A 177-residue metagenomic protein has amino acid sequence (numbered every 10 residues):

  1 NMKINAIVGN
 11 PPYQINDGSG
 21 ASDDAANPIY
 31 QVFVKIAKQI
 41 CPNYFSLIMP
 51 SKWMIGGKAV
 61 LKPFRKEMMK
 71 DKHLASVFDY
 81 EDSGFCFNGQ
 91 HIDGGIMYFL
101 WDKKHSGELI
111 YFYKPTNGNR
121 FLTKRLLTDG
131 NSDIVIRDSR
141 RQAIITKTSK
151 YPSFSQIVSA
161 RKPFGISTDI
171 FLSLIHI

Functional and structural regions predicted by a protein language model:
N1-G9, I15-S19: SAM-dependent nucleic-acid methyltransferase catalytic core
M2-K3, Q39-N43, I92-G95: Short, well-ordered loop/turn elements at secondary-structure boundaries
K3, V60-F64, R140-A143, S153: Exposed alpha-helical structural elements
G9-N10, Q31: Membrane-embedded glycan transfer/ligation machinery that uses polyprenyl lipid-linked sugar donors/oligosaccharides
I15-G84, Y98-F99: Conserved Class I SAM-dependent methyltransferase catalytic core
S83-I175: C-terminal substrate-recognition regions of SAM-dependent nucleic acid methyltransferases
